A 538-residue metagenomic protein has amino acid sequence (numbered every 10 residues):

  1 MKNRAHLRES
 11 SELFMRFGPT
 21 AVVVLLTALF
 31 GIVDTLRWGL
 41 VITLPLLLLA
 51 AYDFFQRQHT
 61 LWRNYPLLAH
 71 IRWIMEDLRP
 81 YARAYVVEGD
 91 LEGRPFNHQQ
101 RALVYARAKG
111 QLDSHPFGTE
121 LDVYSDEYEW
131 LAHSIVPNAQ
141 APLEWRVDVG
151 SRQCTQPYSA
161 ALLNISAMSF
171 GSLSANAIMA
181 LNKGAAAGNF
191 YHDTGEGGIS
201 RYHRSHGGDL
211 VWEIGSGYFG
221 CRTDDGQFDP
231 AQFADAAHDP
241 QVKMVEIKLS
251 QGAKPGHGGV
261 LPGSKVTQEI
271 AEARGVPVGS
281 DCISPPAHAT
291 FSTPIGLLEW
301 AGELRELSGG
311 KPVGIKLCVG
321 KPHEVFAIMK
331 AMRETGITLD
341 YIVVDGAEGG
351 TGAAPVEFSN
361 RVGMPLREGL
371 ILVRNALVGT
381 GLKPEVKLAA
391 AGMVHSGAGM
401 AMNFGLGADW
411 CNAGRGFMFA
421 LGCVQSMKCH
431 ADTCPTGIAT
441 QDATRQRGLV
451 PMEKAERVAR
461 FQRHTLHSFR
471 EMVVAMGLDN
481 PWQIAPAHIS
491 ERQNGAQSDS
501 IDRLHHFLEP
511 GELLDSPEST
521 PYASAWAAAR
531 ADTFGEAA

Functional and structural regions predicted by a protein language model:
M1-A186, F190-Y191, G197-G207, W212-A253 (+2 more regions): Conserved, well-structured core domains of diverse proteins
N189-F190, V242, G310, L339 (+2 more regions): A structural motif
G195-G197, G310-K316, L339, K383 (+1 more regions): Flexible, glycine/charged-enriched surface loops at secondary-structure junctions
S216, G220, G263-S292, G352-R367 (+1 more regions): Glycine-rich tight-turn/loop motif centered on a GG-T
R222-L249, P365, L370, N375 (+8 more regions): Phosphate/diphosphate-binding loops
D239-R274, Q425-T444, Q462, F469: Mobile "lid/hinge" segments at catalytic clefts and subdomain interfaces of large enzymes
I283-Q446: Glycine-rich phosphate/ribose-binding loops and adjacent secondary-structure elements that form binding surfaces
H395-M400, F404-P510, L514-R530: Gly/Ser/Thr/Ala-enriched C-terminal appendages of enzymes
